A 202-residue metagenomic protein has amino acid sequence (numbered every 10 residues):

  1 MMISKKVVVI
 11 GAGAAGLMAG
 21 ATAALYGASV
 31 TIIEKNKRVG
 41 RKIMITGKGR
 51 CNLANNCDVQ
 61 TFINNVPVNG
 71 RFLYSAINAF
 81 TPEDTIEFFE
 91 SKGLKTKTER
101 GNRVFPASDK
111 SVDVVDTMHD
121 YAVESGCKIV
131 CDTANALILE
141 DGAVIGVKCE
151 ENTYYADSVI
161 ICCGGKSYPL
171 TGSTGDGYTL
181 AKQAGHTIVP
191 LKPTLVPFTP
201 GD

Functional and structural regions predicted by a protein language model:
M2-S4, E140: Short helix-loop-beta connector
S4-K6, E99, A156: Phosphate-coordination loops involved in phosphoryl transfer and adenosine-cofactor binding
K5-I32: N-terminal Rossmann-like FAD-binding beta1-loop-alpha1 element of flavoenzymes
A24-K48: Glycine-rich FAD pyrophosphate-binding loop
K37-V39, M44-I45, L53, V59-Q60 (+2 more regions): An anion/pyrophosphate-binding glycine-rich loop and adjacent beta-alpha core in soluble alpha-beta enzymes
R50-T98: Glycine-rich active-site loop/strand segments that organize a redox cofactor
S91-T117, E124, D132: Mobile, glycine/GP-rich and aromatic-enriched active-site lid/loop segments adjacent to catalytic centers
V112-D113, T117, Y121-D202: Predominantly flavin-linked oxidoreductase catalytic cores and closely associated redox partners
